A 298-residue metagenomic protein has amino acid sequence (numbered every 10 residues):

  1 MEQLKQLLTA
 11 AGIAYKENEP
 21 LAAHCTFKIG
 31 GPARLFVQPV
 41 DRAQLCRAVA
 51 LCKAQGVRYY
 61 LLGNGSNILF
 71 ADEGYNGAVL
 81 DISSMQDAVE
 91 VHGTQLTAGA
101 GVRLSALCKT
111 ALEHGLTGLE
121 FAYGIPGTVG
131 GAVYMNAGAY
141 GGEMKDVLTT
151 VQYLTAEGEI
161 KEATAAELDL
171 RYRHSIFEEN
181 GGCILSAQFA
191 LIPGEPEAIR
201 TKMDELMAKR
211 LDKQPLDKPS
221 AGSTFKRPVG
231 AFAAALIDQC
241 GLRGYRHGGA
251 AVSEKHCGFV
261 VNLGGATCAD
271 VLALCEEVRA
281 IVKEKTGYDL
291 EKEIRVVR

Functional and structural regions predicted by a protein language model:
M1-V129: Anion-binding (especially nucleotide phosphate/pyrophosphate-binding) glycine-rich loop and adjoining beta-alpha core
K16-E17, I68, L154-E276, A280-R298: Phosphate/pyrophosphate- and phosphate-bearing ligand-binding catalytic cores of soluble enzymes
A22, V40-A43, V102, A106 (+8 more regions): Conserved active-site and cofactor/substrate-binding residues in soluble primary-metabolism enzymes
G30, V37-R42, L69-D87, Y134-A165 (+1 more regions): Structural signature of FAD isoalloxazine-binding scaffolds in flavoprotein oxidoreductases
R34-L35, N67-L69, A78, S105 (+5 more regions): Short, electropositive, low-hydrophobicity segments enriched in small/polar residues
Q55, L62-N64, V147, K218-P219 (+1 more regions): Short, basic and Ser/Thr-rich N-terminal targeting/leader segments
S105, M135-A137, A166-Y172: Short acidic (Asp/Glu) patches
A111-T149, S220, T224: A gly/ser-rich beta-alpha-beta helix-loop segment of oxidoreductase catalytic cores
